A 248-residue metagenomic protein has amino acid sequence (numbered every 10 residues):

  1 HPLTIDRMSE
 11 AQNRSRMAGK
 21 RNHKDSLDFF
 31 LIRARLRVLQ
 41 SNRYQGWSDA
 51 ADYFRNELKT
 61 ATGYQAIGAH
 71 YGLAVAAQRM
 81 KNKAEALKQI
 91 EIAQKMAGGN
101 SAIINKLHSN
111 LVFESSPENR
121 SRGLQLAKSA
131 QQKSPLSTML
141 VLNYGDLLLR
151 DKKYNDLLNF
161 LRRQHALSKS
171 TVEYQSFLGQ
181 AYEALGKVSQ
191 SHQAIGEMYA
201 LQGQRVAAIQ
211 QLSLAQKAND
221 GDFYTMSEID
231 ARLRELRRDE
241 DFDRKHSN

Functional and structural regions predicted by a protein language model:
H1-K128, Q132, G221, D241-N248: Extracytoplasmic and endomembrane cell-envelope/extracellular-matrix remodeling and assembly machinery
Y53, Q89, L126, F160 (+3 more regions): Alpha-helical solenoid repeat scaffolds, predominantly canonical TPR units
K59, K95, K128-Q132, H165-A166 (+3 more regions): Conserved structural position within tetratricopeptide repeats
Y64, G98-G99, S134-P135, K169 (+3 more regions): Short coil turns that delineate tetratricopeptide repeat
L73, H108-N110, Y144, L178 (+4 more regions): Structural register within alpha-helical repeat arrays
A102-L185, S189: Alpha-helical adaptor scaffolds
S115-G123, K152-Y154, A184-A194, G221-Y224 (+1 more regions): Alpha-helical linker/edge segments of TPR/alpha-solenoid repeat scaffolds and analogous pre-/post-domain helices
Q193-G221, R234: TPR/TPR-like (Sel1-like) alpha-helical repeat modules
